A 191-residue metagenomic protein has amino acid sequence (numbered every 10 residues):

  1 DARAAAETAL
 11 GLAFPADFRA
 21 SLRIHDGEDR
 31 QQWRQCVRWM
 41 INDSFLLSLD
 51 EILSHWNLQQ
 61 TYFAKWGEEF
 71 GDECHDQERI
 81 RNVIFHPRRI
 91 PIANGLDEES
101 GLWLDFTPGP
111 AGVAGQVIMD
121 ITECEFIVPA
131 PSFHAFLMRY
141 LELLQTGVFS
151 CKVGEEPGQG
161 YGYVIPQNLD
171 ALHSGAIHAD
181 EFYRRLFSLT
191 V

Functional and structural regions predicted by a protein language model:
D1-D97, C151-E155, Q167, A171-V191: A surface-exposed partner-binding patch
F14, F18, F85, F106 (+3 more regions): Aromatic side chains
E28, E98, P110, E142-L143: Short loop/turn segments at secondary-structure transitions that flank enzyme active sites
S100-G112, Q116-T122: Low-complexity, glycine/alanine/valine/leucine- and proline-rich hydrophobic stretches
A114, Q145-F149, N168: A short, hydrophobic/aromatic-rich structural module that often spans a beta strand with its adjoining loop
V117-I118, E123-G147: Compact, glycine/acidic-enriched structural inserts
P157-Q159: Short, highly charged C-terminal tails/helix-capping segments
Y163: Polyanion-engaging groove/track-forming segments
